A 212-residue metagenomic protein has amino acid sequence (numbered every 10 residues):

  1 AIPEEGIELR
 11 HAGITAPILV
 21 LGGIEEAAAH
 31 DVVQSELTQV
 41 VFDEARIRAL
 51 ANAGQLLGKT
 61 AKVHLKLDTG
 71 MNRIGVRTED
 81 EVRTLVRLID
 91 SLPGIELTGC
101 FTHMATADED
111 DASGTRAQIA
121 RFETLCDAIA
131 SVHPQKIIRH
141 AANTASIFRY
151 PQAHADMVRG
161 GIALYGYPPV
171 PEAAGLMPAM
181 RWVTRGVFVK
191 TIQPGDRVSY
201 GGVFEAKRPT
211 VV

Functional and structural regions predicted by a protein language model:
A1-L37, V41-L50, R149: N-terminal active-site wall of soluble small-molecule enzyme domains
I18-G23, V40-F42, K59-L67, G160-G161: Short, structured secondary-structure boundary patches
R48, N52-K62, T69-D196: Active-site loop/helix belt of alpha/beta enzymes
P194-G202, V211: Short, solvent-exposed secondary-structure boundary/capping segments
R208: Glycine-rich, small/acidic residue-mixed loop/short-helix segments
